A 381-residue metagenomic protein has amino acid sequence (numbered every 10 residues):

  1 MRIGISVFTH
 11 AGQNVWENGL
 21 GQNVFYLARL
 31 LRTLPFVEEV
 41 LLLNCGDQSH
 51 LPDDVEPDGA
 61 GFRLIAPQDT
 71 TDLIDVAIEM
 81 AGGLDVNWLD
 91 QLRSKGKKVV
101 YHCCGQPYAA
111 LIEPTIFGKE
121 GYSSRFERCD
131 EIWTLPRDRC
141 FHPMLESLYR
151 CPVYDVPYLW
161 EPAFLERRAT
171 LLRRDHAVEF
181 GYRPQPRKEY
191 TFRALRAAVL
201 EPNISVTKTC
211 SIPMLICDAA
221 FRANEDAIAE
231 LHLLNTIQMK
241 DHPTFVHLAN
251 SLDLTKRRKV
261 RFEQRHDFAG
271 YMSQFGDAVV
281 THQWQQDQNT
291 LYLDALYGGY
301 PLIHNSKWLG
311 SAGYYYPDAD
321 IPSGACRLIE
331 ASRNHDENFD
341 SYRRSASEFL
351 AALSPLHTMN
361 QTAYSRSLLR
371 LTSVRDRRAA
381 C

Functional and structural regions predicted by a protein language model:
M1-E17, L195-P202: Nucleotide-activated donor-dependent transferases that construct or modify glycoconjugates
S6-H10, F25-E131, D138-P143, E263-F268: Extended catalytic core of nucleotide-activated donor transferases of GT-like folds
L20-N23, Y158-T255: Conserved catalytic-core segment of nucleotide-activated headgroup transferases in glycan assembly
E39-C45, T134, A229-Q238: Short internal beta-strands
L111-F180: A short, active-site helix/loop in glycosyltransferases that binds the activated sugar's phosphate group
M239-Y297: Donor nucleotide-activated moiety binding/catalytic core segment of transferases that use nucleotide-activated donors
Q274-S354: Catalytic binding pocket for nucleotide-activated donors in carbohydrate/polymer assembly enzymes
H335-C381: A charged, aromatic-enriched C-terminal amphipathic alpha-helix characteristic of glycosyltransferases across folds
